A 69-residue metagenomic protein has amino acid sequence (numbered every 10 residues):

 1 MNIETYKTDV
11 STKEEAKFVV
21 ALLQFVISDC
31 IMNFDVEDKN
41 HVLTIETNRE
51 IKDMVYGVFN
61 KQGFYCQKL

Functional and structural regions predicted by a protein language model:
M1-T12: Short glycine-/aliphatic-rich beta-strand segments at the starts of folded cytosolic domains
E4, E15-F18, K61: Predominantly single-stranded RNA-binding modules in RNA-associated proteins
T8-V10, T44-R49: Short beta-strand-to-loop capping motifs
V10-I27: Short amphipathic alpha-helix segments
V20, F25, E46-L69: C-terminal structural segments of small proteins and small subunits
S28-F34: A short linear hydrophobic-aromatic micro-motif
D38-V42: Surface-exposed aromatic
